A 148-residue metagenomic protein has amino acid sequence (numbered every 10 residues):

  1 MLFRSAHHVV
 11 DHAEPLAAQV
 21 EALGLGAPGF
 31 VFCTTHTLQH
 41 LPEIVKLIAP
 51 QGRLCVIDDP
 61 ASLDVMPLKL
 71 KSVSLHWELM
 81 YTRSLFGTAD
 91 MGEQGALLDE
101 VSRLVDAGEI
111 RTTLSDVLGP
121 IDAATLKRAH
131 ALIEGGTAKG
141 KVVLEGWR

Functional and structural regions predicted by a protein language model:
M1-L41: Adenosine-nucleotide cofactor-binding segment
H8, L54-C55: A short hydrophobic/small-residue beta-strand
L41, L97-V101, L126: A general structural signal for well-ordered alpha-helical segments in protein cores
I48-A49: Helix-to-beta-strand junctions that scaffold the AdoMet/dcAdoMet cofactor pocket in Class I SAM-dependent enzymes
G52-R53, V73: Glycine-centered, small-residue-biased loops immediately flanking beta-strands in adenine/cofactor-binding cores
P67-V117: C-terminal substrate-binding/catalytic core of Rossmann-like NAD(P)-dependent dehydrogenases/reductases
E109-D116, K127-R148: C-terminal capping/lid region of NAD(P)-dependent oxidoreductase domains
